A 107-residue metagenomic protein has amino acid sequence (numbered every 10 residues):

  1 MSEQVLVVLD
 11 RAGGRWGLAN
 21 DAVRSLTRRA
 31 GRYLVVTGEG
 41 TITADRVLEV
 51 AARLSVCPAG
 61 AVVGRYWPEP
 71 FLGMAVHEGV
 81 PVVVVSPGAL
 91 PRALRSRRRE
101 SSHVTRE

Functional and structural regions predicted by a protein language model:
M1-E107: An acidic, low-aromatic, low-complexity terminal/linker signal
